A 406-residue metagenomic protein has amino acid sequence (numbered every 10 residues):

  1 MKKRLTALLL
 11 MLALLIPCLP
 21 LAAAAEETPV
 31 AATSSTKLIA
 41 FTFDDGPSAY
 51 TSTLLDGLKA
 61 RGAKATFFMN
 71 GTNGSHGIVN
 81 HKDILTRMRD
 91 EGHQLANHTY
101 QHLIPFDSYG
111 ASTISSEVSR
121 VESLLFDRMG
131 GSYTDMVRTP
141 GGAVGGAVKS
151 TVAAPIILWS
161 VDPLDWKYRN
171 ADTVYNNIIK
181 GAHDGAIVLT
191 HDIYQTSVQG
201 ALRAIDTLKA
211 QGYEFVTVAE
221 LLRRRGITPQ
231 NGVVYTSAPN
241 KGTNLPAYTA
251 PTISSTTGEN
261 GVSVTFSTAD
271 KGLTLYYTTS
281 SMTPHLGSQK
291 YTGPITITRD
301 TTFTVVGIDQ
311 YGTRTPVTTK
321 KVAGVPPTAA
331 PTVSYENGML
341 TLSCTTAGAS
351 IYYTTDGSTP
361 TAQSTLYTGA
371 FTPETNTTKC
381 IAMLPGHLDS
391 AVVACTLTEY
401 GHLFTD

Functional and structural regions predicted by a protein language model:
M1-F41, S52, D56-T66, D184-Y248 (+1 more regions): Terminal accessory/targeting
E26-Y109, T113, E117-F126, Y133-T134 (+1 more regions): Active-site beta->alpha N-cap acidic-glycine motif
D44, L58, F67, L95 (+6 more regions): Divalent metal-coordination and catalytic microenvironments
S75, N80-D83, Y100-E214, A219-P229: Catalytic domains of cell-wall/extracellular-matrix polysaccharide-remodeling enzymes, centered on de-N-acetylation
L95-H98, I156, I295, F371: Structural signal for hydrophobic
L245-D406: Short, compositionally stereotyped local motifs that mark structural "simplifiers"
